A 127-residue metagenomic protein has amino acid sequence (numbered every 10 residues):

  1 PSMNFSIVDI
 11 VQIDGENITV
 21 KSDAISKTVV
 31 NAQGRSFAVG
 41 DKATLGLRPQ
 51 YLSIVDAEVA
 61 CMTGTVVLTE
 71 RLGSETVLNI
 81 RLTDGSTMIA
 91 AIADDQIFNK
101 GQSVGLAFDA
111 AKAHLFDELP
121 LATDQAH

Functional and structural regions predicted by a protein language model:
P1-H127: Non-catalytic connector elements of ABC transporters
